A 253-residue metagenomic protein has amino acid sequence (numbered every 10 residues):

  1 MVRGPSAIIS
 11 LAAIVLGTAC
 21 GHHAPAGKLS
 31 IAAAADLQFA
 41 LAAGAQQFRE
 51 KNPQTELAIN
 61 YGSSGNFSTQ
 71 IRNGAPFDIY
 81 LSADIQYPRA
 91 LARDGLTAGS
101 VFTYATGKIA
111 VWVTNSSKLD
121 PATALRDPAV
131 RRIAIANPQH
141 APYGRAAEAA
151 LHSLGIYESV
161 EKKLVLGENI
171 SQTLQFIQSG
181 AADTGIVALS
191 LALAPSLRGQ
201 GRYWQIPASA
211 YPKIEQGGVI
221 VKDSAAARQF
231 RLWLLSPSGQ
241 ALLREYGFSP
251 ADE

Functional and structural regions predicted by a protein language model:
M1-I9: Bacterial N-terminal signal peptides that target proteins for export
I8-T18: Bacterial N-terminal signal peptides
C20-N52, E56-Y61, G65, T69-N73 (+4 more regions): Exported/periplasmic ABC-transporter solute-binding proteins
